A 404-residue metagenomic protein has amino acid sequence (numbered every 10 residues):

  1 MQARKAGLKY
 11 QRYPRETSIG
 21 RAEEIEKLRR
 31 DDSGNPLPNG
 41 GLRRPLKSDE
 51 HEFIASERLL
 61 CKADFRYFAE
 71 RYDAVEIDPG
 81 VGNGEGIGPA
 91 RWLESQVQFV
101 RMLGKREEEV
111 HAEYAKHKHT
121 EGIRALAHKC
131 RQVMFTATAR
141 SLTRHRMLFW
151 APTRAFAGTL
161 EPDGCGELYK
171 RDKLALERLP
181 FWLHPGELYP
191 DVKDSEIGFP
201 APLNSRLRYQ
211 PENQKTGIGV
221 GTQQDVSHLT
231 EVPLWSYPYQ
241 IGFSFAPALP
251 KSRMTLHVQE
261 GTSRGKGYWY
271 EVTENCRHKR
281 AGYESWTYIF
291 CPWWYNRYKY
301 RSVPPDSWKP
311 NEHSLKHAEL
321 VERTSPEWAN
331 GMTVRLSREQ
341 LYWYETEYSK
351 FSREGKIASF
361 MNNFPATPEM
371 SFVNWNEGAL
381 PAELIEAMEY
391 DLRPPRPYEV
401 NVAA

Functional and structural regions predicted by a protein language model:
M1-A404: Phosphate/NTP-binding elements of NTP-utilizing enzymes
